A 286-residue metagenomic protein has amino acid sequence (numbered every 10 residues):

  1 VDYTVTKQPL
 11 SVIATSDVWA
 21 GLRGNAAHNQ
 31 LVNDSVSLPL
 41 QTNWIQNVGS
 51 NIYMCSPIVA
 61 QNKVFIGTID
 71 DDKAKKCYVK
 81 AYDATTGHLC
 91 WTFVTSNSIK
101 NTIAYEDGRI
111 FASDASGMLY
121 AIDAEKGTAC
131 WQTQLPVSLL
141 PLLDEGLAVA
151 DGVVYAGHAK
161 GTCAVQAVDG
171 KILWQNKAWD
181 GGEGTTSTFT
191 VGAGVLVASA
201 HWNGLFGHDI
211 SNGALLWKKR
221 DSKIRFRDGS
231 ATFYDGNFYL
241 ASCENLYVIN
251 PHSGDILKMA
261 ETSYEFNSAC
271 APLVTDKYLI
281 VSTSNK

Functional and structural regions predicted by a protein language model:
D2-V5: C-terminal edge beta-strand
P9-T42: Blade/loop signatures of beta-propeller domains
V18, K63-F65, R109, V153 (+3 more regions): Conserved core beta-strand positions within WD40 beta-propeller blades
W44-I58, T68-K76, L89-A104, W131-D151 (+7 more regions): Extracytoplasmic beta-rich repeat domains
C77-K80, M118-Y120, K160-C163, G204-F206 (+2 more regions): A short loop-to-beta-strand structural motif that recurs across blades of beta-propeller domains
D83-T86, D123-G127, Q166-G170, D209-G213 (+1 more regions): Short loop/turn segments that connect beta-strands within beta-propeller blades
D114-A115, H201: Conserved strand-to-loop turn within each blade of WD40 beta-propeller repeats
